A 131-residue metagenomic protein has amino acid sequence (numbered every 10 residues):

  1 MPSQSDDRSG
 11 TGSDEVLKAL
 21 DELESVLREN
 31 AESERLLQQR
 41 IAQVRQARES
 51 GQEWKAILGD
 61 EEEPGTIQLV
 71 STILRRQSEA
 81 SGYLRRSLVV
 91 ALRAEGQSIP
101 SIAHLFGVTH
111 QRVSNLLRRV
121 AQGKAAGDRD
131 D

Functional and structural regions predicted by a protein language model:
M1-E62: General nucleic-acid-binding
L58, E62-G65, S81, A94: Generic, well-ordered alpha-helical segments
P64-S78: Short, Lys/Arg-enriched N-terminal segment that forms or immediately precedes the first helix of a structured domain
A80-Y83, S114-D131: Short, solvent-exposed alpha-helical "recognition" segments
S81-Q97: Short, amphipathic alpha-helical "recognition" segments used to contact nucleic acids or chromatin
S98-V108, V113: Short alpha-helical "recognition helix" segments of helix-turn-helix
